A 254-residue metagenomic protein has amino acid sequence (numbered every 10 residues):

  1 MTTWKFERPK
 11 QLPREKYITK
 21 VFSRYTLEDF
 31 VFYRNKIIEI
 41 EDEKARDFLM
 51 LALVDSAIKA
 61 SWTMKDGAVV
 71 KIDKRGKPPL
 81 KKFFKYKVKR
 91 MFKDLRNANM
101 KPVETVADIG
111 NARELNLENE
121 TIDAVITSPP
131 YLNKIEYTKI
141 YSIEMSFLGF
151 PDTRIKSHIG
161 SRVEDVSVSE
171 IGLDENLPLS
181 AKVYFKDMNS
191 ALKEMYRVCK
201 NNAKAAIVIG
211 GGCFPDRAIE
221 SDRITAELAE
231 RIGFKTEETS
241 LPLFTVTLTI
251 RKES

Functional and structural regions predicted by a protein language model:
M1-K36, F147-I171: Conserved phosphoryl-transfer catalytic core
P13-V21, L177-K186, V208-I209, C213-R223: Acceptor-substrate binding/catalytic loop of class I
S23-T127, L132-E136: SAM-dependent nucleic-acid methyltransferase catalytic core
F48, A203-K204: Short glycine-centered segments of the SAM/dcSAM-binding site in methyltransferase folds
Y131-E194: SAM-dependent methyltransferase catalytic-core segment centered on the flexible catalytic loop and adjoining short
S190-E194, E220-G233: Short alpha-helix
C199-N201: Helix-to-beta-strand junctions that scaffold the AdoMet/dcAdoMet cofactor pocket in Class I SAM-dependent enzymes
L228, F234-S254: Class I S-adenosyl-L-methionine
